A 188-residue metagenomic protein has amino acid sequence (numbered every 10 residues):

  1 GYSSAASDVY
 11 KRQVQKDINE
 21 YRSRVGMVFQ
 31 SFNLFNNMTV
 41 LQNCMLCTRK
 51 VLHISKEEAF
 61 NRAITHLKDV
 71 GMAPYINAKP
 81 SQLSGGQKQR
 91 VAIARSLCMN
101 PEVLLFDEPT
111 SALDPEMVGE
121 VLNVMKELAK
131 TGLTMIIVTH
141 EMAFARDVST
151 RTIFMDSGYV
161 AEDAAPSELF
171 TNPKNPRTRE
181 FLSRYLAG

Functional and structural regions predicted by a protein language model:
G1-Y10: Single conserved hydrophobic/aromatic residue that forms the stacking wall/gate of nucleotide- or nucleobase-binding
M38-L46: Short coil-to-helix segment of the ABC ATPase nucleotide-binding domain corresponding to the Q-loop/switch region
K79-L83, Q87: Conserved ABC ATPase signature
C98-E102: A short, proline-enriched helix->beta-strand linker immediately N-terminal to the Walker B motif in ABC-type P-loop
L104-D107: Catalytic Walker B motif of ABC-type/P-loop ATPase nucleotide-binding domains
P115-M117: Helix N-cap at the start of a conserved alpha-helix in ABC-type nucleotide-binding domains
